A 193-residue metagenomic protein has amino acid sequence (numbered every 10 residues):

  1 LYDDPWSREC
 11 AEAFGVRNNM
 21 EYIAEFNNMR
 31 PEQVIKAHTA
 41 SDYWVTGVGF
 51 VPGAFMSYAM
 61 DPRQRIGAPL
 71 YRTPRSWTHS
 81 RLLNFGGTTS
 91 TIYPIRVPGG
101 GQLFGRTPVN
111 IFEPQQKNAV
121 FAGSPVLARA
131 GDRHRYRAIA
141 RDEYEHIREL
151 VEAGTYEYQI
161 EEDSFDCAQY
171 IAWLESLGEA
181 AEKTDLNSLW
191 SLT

Functional and structural regions predicted by a protein language model:
L1-T193: Conserved "landmark" site that anchors the functional core of diverse proteins
